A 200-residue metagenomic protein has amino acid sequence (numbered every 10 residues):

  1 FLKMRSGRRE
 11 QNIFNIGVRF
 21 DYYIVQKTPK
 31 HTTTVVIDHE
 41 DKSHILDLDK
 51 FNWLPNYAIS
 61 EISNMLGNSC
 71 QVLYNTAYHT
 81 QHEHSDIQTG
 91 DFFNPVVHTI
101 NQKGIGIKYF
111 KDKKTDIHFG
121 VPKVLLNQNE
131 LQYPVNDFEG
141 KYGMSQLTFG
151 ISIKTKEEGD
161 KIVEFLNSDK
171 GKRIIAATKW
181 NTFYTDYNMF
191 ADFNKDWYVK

Functional and structural regions predicted by a protein language model:
F1-R9: Conserved S-adenosyl-L-methionine
R9-K200: C-terminal substrate-recognition regions of SAM-dependent nucleic acid methyltransferases
